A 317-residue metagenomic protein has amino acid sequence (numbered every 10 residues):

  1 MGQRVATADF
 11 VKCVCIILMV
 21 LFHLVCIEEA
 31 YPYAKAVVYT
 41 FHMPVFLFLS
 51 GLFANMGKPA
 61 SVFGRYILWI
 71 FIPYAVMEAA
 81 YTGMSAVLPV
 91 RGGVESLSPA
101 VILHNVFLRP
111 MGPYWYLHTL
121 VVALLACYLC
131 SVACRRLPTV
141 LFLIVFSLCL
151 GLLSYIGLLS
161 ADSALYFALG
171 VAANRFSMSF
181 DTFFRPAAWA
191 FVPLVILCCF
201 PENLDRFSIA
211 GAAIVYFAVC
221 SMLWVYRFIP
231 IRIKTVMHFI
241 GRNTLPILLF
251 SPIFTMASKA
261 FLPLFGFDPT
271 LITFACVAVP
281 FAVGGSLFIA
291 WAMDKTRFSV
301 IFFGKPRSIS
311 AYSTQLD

Functional and structural regions predicted by a protein language model:
M1-D317: Alpha-helical transmembrane segments and their immediate juxtamembrane cytosolic regions
